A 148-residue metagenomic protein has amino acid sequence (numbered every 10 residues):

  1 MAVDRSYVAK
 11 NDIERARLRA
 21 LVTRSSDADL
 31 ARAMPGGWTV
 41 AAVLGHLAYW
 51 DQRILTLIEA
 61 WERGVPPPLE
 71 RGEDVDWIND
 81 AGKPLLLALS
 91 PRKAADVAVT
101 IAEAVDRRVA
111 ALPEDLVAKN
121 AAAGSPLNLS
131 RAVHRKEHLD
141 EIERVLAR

Functional and structural regions predicted by a protein language model:
M1-D27, R53-E59: Alpha-helical bundle segments that constitute or directly flank the non-heme di-iron/ferroxidase center
M1-D4, P84-A88, N120, G124: A short, mixed-charge helix-start or loop-turn motif at secondary-structure junctions
D4-N11, P91-A98, N128-R131, R135: Hydrophobic packing residues in well-ordered alpha-helices of helical domains and bundles
K10, D76-L116: Acidic/histidine-rich alpha-helical segments that form the ligand environment of transition-metal centers
E14-L21, W50, I101-A104, R108 (+2 more regions): Amphipathic, well-ordered alpha-helical segments in soluble domains
L18-L21, S25, W61, R108 (+2 more regions): A short secondary-structure junction motif
A28-R32: Short, charged helix-helix connector/hinge segments
A33-W77, E114-R148: Short, contiguous alpha-helical
